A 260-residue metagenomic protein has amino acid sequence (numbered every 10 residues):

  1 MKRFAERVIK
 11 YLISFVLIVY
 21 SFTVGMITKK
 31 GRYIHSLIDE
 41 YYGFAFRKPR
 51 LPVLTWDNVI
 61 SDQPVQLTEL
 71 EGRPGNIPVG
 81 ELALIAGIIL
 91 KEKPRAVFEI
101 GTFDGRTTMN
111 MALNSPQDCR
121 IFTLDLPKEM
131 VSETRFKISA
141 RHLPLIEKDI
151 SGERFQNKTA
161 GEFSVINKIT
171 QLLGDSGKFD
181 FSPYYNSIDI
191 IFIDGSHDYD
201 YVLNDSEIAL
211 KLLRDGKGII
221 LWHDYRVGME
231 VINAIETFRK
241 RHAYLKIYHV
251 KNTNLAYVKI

Functional and structural regions predicted by a protein language model:
M1-Q63: Membrane-proximal basic amphipathic "stem/tether" segments
T68-N76, L82-I260: S-adenosylmethionine/decaboxylated-SAM
